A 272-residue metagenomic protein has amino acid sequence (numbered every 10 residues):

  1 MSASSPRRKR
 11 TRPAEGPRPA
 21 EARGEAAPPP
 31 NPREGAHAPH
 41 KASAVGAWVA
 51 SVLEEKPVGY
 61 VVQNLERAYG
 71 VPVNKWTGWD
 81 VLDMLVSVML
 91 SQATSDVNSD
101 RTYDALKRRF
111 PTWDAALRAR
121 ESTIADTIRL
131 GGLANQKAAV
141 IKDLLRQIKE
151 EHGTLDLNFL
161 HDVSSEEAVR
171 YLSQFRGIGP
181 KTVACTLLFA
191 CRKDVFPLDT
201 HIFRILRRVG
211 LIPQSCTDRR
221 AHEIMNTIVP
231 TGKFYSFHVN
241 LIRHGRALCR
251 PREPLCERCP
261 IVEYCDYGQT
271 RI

Functional and structural regions predicted by a protein language model:
M1-A50, R271: Polybasic, lysine-enriched low-complexity intrinsically disordered terminal tails
G46-I272: Catalytic cores of DNA base-excision repair glycosylases
